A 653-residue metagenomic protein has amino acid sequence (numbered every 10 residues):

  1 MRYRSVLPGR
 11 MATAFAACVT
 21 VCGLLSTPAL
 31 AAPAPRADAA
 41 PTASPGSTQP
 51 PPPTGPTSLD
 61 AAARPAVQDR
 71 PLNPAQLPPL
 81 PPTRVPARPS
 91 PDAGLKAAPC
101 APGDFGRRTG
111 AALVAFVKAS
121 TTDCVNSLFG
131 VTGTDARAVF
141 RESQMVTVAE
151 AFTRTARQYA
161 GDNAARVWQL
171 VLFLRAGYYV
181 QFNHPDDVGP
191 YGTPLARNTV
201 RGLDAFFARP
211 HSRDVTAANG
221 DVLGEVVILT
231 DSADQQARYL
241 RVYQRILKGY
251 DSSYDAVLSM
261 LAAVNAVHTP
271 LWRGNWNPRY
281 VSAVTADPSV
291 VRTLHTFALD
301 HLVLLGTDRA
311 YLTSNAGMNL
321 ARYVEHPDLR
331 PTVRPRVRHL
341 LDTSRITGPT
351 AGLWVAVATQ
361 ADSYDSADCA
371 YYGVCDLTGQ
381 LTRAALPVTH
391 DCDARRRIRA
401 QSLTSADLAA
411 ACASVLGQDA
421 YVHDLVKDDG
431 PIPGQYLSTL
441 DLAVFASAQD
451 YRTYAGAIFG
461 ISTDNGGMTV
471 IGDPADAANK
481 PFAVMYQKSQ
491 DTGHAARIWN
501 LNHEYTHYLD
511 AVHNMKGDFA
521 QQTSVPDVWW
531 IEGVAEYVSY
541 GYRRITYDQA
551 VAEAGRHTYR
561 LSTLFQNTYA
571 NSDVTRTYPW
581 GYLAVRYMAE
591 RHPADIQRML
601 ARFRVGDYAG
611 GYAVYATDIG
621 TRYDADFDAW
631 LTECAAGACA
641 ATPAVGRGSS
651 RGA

Functional and structural regions predicted by a protein language model:
M1-A39: Secretory targeting and sorting signals
L25-M145, D162, T293-D441, F445-P481 (+5 more regions): Non-catalytic architectural context of zinc metalloproteases
P86-H301: Noncatalytic N-terminal accessory/assembly modules of large enzymes
G189, S282-T285, D328-T332, R543-A550 (+1 more regions): Structural helix-adjacent loops and short alpha-helical linkers that scaffold large soluble proteins
V257, L261, N265-V281, R556-T558 (+5 more regions): Catalytic domains of carbohydrate-active enzymes that cleave complex glycans
S289, A410-A413, G417, A496 (+8 more regions): Extracytoplasmic/secreted proteins, especially bacterial periplasmic and envelope-associated proteins
G472-V551: Zinc-dependent metallopeptidase catalytic helix centered on the HExxH motif and its immediate flanking segment
V525-D595: Metalloprotease/metallohydrolase-associated module, dominated by Zn2+-dependent proteases
